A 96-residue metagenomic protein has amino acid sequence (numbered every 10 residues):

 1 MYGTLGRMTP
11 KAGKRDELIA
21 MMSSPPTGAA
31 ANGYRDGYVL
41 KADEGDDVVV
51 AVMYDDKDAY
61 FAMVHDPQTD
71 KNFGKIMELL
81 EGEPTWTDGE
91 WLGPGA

Functional and structural regions predicted by a protein language model:
M1, K11, A31: Short glycine/serine/threonine-biased micro-segments
Y2-M8, D36-H65: Short, well-ordered beta-strand segments in beta-rich or mixed alpha/beta enzyme and ligand-binding folds
R7-A20: Short, surface-exposed ligand-recognition loops at beta-strand->loop->(often short) alpha-helix junctions that present
K14-D16, D58-Y60, P94: Residue-level signal for secondary-structure boundary sites
D16-L18, G45, F73: Low-complexity, intrinsically disordered short peptide segments enriched in small/polar/basic residues
E17-A20, V39, E78-L79, W91: Acidic/proline-rich low-complexity IDRs
S24-D36, M53-T87: An amphipathic, aromatic/His-enriched active-site/gating alpha helix that lines ligand/cofactor pockets
G89-A96: Short, low-order "capping/linker" segments at domain edges
